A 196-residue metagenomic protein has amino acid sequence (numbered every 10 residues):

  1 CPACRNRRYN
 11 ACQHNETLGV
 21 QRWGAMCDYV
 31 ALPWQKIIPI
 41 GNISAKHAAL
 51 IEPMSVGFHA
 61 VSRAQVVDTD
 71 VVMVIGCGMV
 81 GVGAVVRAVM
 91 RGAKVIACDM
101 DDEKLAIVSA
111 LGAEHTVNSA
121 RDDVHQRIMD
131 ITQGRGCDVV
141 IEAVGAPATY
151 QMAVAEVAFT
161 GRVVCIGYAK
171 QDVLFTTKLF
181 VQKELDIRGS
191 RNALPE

Functional and structural regions predicted by a protein language model:
P2-I75: NAD(P)H dinucleotide-binding glycine-rich loop of Rossmann-like/cofactor-binding domains, especially the beta1-alpha1
Y29, A49, C77, A97-C98 (+4 more regions): Glycine- and other small-residue-rich loops at beta-strand/loop junctions that grip anionic moieties
P33, G41, A120, G167 (+1 more regions): Residues at the C-termini of beta-strands that transition into short coil/loop
I38, M73, I96, R162-V164 (+1 more regions): Structural detector of well-ordered beta-strand residues that form the stable sheet scaffold of enzyme domains
I43-D122, Q126: Mid-domain Rossmann-like dinucleotide-binding core that forms the NAD(H)/NADP(H) cofactor-binding site
A64, A106, L111-D186: Glycine-rich cofactor phosphate-binding loops and adjacent beta1-alpha1 units of small-molecule cofactor enzyme domains
D101, A169, A193: Residues in the short beta-alpha loop(s) of Rossmann-like NAD(P)-binding domains
R188-E196: Active-site capping/gating segments
